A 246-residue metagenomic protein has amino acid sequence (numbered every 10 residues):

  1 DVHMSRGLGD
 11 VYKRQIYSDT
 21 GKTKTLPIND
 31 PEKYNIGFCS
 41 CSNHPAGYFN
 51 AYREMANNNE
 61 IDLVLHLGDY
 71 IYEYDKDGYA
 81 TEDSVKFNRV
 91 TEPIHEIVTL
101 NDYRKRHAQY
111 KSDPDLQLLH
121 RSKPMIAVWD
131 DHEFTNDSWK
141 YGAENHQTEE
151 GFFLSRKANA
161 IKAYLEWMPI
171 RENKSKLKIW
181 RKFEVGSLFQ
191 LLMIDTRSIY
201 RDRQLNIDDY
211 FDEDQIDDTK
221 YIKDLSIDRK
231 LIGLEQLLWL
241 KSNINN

Functional and structural regions predicted by a protein language model:
D1, P45-Y48, Q109, G233 (+1 more regions): A conditional alpha-helix N-cap/helix-loop micro-motif detector
D1-Y12: Single conserved hydrophobic/aromatic residue that forms the stacking wall/gate of nucleotide- or nucleobase-binding
H3, T148, K223-I227: Short coil/turn segments at secondary-structure junctions
S5, L154, K230-L234: Short, solvent-exposed loop/helix junctions and linker helices that flank or host conserved functional motifs
V11, E54-N58, S242-N243: A generic secondary-structure signal
I16-S40: Extended, polar beta-sheet/loop recognition surfaces of beta-rich domains that mediate binding to diverse ligands
P31-A51, A56-Y210: Active-site neighborhood of divalent metal-dependent phosphoester/pyrophosphate hydrolases
E60, D209-N246: His/acidic metal-ligating clusters that form di-metal
